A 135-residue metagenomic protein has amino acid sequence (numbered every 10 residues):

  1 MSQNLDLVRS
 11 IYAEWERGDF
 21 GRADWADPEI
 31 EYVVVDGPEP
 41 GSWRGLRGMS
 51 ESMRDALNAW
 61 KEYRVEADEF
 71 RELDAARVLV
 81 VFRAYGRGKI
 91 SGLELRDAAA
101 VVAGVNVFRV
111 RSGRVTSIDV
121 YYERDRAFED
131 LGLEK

Functional and structural regions predicted by a protein language model:
M1-K135: C-terminal and inter-domain tail/linker signature
